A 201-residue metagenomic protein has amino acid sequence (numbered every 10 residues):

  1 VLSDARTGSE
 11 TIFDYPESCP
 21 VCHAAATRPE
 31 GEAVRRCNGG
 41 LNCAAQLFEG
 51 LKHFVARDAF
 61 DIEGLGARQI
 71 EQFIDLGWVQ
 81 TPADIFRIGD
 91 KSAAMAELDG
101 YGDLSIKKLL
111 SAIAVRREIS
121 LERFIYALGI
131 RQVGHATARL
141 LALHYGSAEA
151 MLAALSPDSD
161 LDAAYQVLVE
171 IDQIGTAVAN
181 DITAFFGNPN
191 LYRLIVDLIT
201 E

Functional and structural regions predicted by a protein language model:
L2-E201: Accessory alpha-helical DNA-binding modules that contact the DNA backbone or grooves
